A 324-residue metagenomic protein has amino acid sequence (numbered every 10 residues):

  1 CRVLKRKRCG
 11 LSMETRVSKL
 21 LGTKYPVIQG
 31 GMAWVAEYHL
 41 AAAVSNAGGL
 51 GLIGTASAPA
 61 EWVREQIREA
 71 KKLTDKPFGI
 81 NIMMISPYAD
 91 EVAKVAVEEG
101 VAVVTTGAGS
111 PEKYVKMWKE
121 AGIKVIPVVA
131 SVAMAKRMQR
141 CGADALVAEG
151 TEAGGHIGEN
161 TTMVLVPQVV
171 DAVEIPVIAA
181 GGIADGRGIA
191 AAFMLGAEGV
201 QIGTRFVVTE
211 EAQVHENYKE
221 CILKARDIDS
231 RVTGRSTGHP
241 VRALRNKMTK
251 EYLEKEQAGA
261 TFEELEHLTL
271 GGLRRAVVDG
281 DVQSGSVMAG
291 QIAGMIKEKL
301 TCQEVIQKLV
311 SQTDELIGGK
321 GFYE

Functional and structural regions predicted by a protein language model:
C1-S12: Short, Lys/Arg-enriched N-terminal segments with co-localized hydrophobic residues within the first ~10-30 amino acids
V3, T15, T23-K24, A47 (+7 more regions): Exposed boundary/loop context
G10-P176: Active-site entrance/lid segments in N-terminal catalytic domains of soluble metabolic enzymes
V35, I183-A184: Residue-level detector of alpha-helix initiation sites
V164-I178, A184-E324: Conserved active-site-proximal phosphate/metal-binding subdomains
